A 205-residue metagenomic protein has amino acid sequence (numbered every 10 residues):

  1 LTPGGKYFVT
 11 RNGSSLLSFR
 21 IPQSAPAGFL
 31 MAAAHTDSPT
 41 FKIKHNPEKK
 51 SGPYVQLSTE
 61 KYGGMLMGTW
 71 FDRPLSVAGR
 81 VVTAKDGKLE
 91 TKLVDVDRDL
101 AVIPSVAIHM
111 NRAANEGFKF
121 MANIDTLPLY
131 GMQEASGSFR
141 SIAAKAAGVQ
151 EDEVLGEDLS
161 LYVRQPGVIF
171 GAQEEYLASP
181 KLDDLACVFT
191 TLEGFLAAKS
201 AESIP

Functional and structural regions predicted by a protein language model:
L1-P205: N-terminal hydrophobic/helix-forming segments and targeting peptides
